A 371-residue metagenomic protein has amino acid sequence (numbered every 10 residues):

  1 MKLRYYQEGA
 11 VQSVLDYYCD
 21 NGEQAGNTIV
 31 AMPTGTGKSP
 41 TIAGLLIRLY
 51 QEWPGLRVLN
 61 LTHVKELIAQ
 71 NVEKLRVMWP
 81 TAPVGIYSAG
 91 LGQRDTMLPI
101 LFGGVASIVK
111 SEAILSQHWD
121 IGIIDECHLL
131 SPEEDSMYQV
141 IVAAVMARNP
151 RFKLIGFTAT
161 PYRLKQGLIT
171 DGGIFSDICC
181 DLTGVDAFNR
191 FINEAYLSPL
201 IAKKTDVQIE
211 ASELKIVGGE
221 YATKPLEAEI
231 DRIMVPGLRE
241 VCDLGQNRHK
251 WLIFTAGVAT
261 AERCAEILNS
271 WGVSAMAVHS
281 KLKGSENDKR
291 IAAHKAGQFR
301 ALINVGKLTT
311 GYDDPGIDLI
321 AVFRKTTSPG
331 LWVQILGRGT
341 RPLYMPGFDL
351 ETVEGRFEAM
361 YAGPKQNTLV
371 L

Functional and structural regions predicted by a protein language model:
M1-A31: Conserved pre-motif I regulatory segment
E23-L45, F254: Walker A/P-loop
P40-T41, P54-V77, V258: Conserved Walker A/P-loop ATP-binding site and its immediately adjacent core in helicase/helicase-like ATPase domains
V64-E66, G85-R94, G104-K110, L129-P132 (+3 more regions): Conserved helicase motor
I100-E126, L130-I141, N304-G306: Conserved RecA-like ASCE ATPase "motif II neighborhood" in helicase/translocase motors
A106-V109, H128-L130, S280-L371: Conserved RecA-like P-loop NTPase helicase motor core
P132-A202: Post-DEXD/H (motif II) to motif III coupling segment of the RecA-like Helicase ATP-binding lobe
C180-T255: Conserved interdomain linker/interface between the two RecA-like ATPase lobes of SF2 helicase motors
